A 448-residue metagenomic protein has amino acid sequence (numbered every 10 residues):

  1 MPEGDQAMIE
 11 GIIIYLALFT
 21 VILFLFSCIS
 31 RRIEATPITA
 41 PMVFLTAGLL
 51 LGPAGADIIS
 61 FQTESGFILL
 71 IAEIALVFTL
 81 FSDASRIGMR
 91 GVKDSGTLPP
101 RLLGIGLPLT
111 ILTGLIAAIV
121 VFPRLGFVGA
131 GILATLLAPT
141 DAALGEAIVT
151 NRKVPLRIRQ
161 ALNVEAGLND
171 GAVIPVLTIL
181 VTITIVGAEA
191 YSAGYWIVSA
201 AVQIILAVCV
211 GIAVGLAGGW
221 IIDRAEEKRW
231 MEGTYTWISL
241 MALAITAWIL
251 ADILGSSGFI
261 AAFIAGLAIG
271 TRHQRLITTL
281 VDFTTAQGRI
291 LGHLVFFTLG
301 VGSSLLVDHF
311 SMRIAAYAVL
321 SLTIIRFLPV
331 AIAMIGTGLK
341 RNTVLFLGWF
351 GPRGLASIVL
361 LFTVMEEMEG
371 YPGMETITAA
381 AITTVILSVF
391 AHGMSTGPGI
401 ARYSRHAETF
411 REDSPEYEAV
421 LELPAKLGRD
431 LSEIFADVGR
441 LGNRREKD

Functional and structural regions predicted by a protein language model:
P2-R445: Transmembrane helical cores of multi-pass secondary ion antiporters/exchangers
